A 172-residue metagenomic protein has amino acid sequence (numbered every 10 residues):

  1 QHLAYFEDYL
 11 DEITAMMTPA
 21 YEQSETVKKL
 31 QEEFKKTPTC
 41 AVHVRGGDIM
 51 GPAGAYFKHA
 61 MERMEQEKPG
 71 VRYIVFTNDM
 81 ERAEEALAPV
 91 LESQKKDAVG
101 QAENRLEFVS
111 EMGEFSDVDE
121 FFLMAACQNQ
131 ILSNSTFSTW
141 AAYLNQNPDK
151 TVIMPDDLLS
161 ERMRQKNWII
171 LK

Functional and structural regions predicted by a protein language model:
Q1-G70: Secretory-pathway luminal glycosyltransferase catalytic domains
Y5-E12, S24, T37, H59-A60 (+5 more regions): Generic signature of intrinsically disordered, low-complexity segments enriched in small/polar residues
E62, E161-K172: Leloir-type glycosyltransferase catalytic cores
K68-S160, N167: Donor-binding and catalytic core of enzymes assembling or modifying cell-surface/extracellular glycoconjugates
